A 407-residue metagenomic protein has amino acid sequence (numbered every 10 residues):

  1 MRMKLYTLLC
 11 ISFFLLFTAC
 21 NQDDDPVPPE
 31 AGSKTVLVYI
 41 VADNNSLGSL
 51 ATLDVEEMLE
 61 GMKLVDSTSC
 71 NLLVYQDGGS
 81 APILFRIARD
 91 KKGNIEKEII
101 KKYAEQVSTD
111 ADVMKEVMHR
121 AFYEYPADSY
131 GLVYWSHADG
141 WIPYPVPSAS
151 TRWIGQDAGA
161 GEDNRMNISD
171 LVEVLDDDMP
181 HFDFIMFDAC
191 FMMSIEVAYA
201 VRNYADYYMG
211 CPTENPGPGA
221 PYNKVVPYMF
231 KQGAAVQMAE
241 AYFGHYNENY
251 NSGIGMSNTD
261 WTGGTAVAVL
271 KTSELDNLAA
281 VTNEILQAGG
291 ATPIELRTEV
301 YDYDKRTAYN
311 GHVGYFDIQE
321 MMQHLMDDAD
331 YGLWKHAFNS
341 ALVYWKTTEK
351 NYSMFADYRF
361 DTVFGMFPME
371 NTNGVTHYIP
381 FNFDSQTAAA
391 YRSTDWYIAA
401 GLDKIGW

Functional and structural regions predicted by a protein language model:
M1-T18: Sec-dependent bacterial lipoprotein signal peptides
F13-V36, I379-F381: Bacterial Sec-dependent N-terminal signal peptides
D24-Q76: Acidic/polar, low-complexity intrinsically disordered N-terminal segments immediately downstream of a Sec signal
G32-T35, D66-L72, Y125-G131, M179-F184 (+1 more regions): Loop/turn elements at helix/coil->beta-strand transitions in domains of secreted/extracellular proteins
D43-N44, G48-K63, A111-Y123, S194-I195 (+1 more regions): Short alpha-helical segments and helix-capping/turn motifs at coil-helix boundaries
N44-G48, P82-I83, D384-A389: Short, solvent-exposed loop/turn elements at domain surfaces
Q76-I95, K102, Q106-D178, A189-C190 (+2 more regions): Catalytic-core segments of thiol-dependent peptidases
P147-W407: Terminal, contiguous helix-loop blocks that mediate binding/assembly
